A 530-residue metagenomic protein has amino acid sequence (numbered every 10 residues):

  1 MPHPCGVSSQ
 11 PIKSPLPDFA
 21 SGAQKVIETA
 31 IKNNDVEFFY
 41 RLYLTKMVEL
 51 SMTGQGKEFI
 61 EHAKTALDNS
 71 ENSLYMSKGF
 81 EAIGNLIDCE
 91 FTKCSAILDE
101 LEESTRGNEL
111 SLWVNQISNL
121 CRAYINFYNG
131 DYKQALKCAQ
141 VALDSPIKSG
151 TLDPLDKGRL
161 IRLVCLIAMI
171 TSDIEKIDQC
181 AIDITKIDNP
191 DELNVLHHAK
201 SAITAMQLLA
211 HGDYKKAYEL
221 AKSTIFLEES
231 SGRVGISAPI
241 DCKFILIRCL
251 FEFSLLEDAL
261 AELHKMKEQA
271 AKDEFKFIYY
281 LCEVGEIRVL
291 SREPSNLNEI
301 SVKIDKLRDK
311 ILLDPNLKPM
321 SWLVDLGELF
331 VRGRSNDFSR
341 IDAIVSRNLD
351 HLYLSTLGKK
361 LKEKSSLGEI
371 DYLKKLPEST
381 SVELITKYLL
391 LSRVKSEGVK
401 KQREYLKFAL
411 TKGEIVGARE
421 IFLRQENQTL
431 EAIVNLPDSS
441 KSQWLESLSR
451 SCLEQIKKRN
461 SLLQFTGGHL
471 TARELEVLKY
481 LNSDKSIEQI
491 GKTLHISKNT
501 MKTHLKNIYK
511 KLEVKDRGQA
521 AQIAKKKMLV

Functional and structural regions predicted by a protein language model:
M1-C5, N33-T45, N69-I83, N108-C121 (+10 more regions): Alpha-solenoid helical repeat architecture
M1-N72, E81-I97, I125-K137, A168-E175 (+5 more regions): Inter-helical turn/loop elements of alpha-helical hairpins
S8-P11, M47-L50, E109, G150 (+5 more regions): Short coil/turn linking the two alpha-helices of tandem helical-hairpin repeats
D18-E28, G56-D68, K93-S104, K133-D144 (+8 more regions): Alpha-helical repeat scaffolds
T53-K57, C89-K93, Y124, Y128-D131 (+9 more regions): Alpha-helical linker/edge segments of TPR/alpha-solenoid repeat scaffolds and analogous pre-/post-domain helices
K78, N85, I97, N119-N126 (+8 more regions): TPR/Sel1-like alpha-solenoid repeat signature
S339, L349, Y353-A472, K479 (+2 more regions): Linker/hinge segments immediately adjacent to helix-turn-helix/homeobox DNA-binding domains
K457-K506, K510-K511, Q522-V530: Helix-turn-helix DNA-binding segment
